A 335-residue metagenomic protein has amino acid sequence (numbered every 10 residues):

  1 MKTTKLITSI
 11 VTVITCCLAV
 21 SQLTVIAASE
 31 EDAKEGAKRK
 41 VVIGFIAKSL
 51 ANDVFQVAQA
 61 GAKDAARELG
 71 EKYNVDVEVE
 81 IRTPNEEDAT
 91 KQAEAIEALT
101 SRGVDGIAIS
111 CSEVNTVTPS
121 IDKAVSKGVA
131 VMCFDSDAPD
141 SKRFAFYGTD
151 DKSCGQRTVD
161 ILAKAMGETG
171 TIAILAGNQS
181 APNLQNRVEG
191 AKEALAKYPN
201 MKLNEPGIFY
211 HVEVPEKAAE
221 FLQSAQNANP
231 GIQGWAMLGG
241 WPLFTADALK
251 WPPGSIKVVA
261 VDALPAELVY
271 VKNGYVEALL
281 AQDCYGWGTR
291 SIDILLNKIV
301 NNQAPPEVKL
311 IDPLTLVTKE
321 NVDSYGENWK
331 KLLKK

Functional and structural regions predicted by a protein language model:
M1-V42, T100-S101, D122-K127, K334-K335: Short, low-complexity disordered leader/linker segments with a strong preference for bacterial N-terminal type II
S29-R39, P182-N183, A194-Y198, G286-K335: Hinge/cleft segment of the Venus flytrap/periplasmic-binding protein
G36, Q92, Y147-I172, N186 (+3 more regions): Hydrophobic alpha-helical segments within soluble ligand-binding/sensing domains
V41-A65, E80-A93, S110-V114, A176-N186 (+2 more regions): Extracytoplasmic "Venus flytrap"
V54-G70, C154-T158, P182-K202, K217 (+2 more regions): Short, solvent-exposed amphipathic alpha-helices that sit in or adjacent to ligand/effector-binding or catalytic
E68-E86, T171-I174, L195-P215: Short beta-strand elements in bilobed, periplasmic/extracellular small-molecule ligand-binding domains
E97-V125, A191, G207-Y270: Hydrophobic alpha-helical
V114-S153, I161-K164, T171, G177 (+2 more regions): Flexible loop/hinge segments that line or gate small-molecule binding clefts
